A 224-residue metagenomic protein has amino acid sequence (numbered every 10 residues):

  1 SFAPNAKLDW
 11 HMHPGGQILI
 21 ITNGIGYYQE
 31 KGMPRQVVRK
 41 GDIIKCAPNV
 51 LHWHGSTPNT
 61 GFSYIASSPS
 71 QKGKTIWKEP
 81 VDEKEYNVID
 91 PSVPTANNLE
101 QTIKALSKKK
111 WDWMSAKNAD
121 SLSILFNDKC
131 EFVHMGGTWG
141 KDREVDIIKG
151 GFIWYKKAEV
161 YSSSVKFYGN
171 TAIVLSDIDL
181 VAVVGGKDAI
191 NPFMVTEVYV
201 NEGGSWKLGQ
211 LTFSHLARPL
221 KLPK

Functional and structural regions predicted by a protein language model:
S1-F2, M12, I20, K40 (+3 more regions): Conserved strand-loop elements at the edges of beta-sheets that form or border functional pockets
N5, V38-N59: Conserved metal-binding segment of the jelly-roll/cupin
K7, M12, G16-K40, V50 (+1 more regions): A short beta-strand-loop-beta hairpin characteristic of the jelly-roll/cupin
H11-H13, H52-H54, H134, T212: Histidine-centered active-site/metal-ligand motif
M12-H13, T57-P58, K187-A189: Short glycine/proline-enriched turns and hinge-like loops at secondary-structure junctions
Q29, P34-A47, A66-S68, K72 (+2 more regions): A beta-strand edge to alpha-helix "cap/lid" segment located at domain peripheries
W53-T95, K221-K224: Double-stranded beta-helix
